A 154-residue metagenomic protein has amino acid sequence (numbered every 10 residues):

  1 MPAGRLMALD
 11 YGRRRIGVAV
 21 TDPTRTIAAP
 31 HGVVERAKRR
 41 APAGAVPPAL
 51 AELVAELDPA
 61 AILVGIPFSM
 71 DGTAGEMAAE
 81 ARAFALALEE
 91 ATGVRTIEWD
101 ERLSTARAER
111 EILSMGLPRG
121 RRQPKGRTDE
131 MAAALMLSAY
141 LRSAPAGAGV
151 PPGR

Functional and structural regions predicted by a protein language model:
M1-L9, R13-R154: Phosphate- and other anionic-substrate recognition elements at nucleic-acid/protein interfaces
